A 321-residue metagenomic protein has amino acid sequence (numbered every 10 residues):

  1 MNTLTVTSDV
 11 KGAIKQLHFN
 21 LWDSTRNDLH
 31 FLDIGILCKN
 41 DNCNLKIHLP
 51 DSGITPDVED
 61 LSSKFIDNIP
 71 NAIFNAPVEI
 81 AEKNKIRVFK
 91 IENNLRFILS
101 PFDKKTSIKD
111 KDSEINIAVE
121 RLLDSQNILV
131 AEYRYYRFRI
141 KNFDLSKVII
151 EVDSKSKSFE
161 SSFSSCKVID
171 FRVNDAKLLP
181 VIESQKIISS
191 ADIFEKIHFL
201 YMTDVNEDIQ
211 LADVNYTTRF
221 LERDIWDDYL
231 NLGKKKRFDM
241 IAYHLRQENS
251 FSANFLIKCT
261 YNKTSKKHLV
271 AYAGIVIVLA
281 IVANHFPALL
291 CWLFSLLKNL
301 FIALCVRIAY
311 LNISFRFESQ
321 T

Functional and structural regions predicted by a protein language model:
M1-E132: N-terminal pre-first-transmembrane soluble regions of secretory-pathway and organelle membrane proteins
T5, Q16-N20, L29-G35, N44-H48 (+4 more regions): Ordered hydrophobic segments in well-structured contexts
C38-N40, D51-G53, I140-D144, T203-V205 (+1 more regions): Beta-strand elements of well-folded, non-transmembrane domains
I91-E160, K234-E248: A surface-exposed beta-strand-loop module
E120-F220: Surface-exposed, acidic/Ser/Thr-rich flexible loop segments
F220-W226: Short N-terminal edge-element motif at the start of the domain
D228-L279: Cytosolic-side membrane-insertion boundary helix
N262-T321: Hydrophobic, helix-forming membrane-interacting segments
